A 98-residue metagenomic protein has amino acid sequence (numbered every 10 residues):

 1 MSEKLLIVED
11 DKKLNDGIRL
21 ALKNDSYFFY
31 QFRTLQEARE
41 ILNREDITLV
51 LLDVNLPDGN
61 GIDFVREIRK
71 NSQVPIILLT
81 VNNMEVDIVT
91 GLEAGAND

Functional and structural regions predicted by a protein language model:
M1-D98: N-terminal/domain-start alpha-helical segments
